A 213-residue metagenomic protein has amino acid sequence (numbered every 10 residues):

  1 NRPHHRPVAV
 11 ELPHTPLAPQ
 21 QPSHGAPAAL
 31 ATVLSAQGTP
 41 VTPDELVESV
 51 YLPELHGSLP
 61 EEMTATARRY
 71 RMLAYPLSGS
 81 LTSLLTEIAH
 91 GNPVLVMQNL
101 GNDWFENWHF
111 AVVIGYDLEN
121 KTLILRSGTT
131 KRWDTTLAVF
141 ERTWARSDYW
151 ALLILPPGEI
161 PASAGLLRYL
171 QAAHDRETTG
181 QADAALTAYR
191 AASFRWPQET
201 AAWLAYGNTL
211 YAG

Functional and structural regions predicted by a protein language model:
N1, L118-A205: Noncatalytic regulatory segments and standalone regulatory/sensor domains
R2-S80, L84, H90, P156-E159 (+2 more regions): Cysteine-nucleophile protease catalytic domains, especially the papain-like/related folds used in DUB/UBL proteases
S58-T64, L95-M97, G115, L167-D175: Short, charged low-complexity intrinsically disordered segments located at boundaries of structured domains
L73-R126: Active-site-adjacent substructure of cysteine-protease-like catalytic cores
E177, Y211-A212: Specific register positions within alpha-helical solenoid repeats of the TPR/Sel1-like families, i.e., one
